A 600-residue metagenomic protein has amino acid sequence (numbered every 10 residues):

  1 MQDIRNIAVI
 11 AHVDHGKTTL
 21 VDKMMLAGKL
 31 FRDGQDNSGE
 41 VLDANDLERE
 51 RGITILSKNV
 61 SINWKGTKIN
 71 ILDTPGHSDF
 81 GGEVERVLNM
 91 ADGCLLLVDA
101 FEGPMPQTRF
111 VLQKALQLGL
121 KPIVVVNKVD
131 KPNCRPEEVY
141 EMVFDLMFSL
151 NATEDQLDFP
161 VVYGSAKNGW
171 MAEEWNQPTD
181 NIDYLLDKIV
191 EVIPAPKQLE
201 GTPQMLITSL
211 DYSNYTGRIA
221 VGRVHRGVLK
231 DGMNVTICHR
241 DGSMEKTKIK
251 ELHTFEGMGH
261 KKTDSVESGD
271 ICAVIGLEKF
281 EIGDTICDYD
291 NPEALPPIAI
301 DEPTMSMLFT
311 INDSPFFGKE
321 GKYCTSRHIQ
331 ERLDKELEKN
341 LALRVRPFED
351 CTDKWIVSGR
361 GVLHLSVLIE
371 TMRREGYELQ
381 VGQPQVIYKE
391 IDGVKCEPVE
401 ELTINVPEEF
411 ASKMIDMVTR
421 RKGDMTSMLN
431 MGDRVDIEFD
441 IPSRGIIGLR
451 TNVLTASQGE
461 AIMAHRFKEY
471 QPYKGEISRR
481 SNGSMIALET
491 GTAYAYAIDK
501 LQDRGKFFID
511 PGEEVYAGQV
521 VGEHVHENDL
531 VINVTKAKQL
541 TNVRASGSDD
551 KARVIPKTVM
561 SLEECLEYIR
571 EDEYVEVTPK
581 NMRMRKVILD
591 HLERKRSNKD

Functional and structural regions predicted by a protein language model:
M1-P104, M142, L210-S213: P-loop NTPase switch module centered on the Walker A-proximal segment
H15, A27, F31, H77-S78 (+17 more regions): Conserved nucleotide-binding/hydrolysis micro-motifs of P-loop NTPases
D36-L42, L150-V162, P196-L206, G242-F255 (+9 more regions): Interdomain boundary/hinge elements
K121, K131-E191: Canonical P-loop GTPase G-domain recognition
Y140, D284-C287, I356, V362-E378 (+4 more regions): Charge-rich, low-aromatic oligomerization/scaffolding segments with amphipathic character
Q204-M307, F317-K319, N482, G491-T541 (+2 more regions): Conserved nucleotide-binding/hydrolysis modules and their immediate coupling elements across P-loop/ASCE NTPase motors
F255, H260-T263, I441, N452-A456 (+2 more regions): Long insertion/accessory domains within large nucleic-acid-processing enzymes
S314-L337, K551, I555: A short, contiguous, amphipathic alpha-helix enriched in charged residues
